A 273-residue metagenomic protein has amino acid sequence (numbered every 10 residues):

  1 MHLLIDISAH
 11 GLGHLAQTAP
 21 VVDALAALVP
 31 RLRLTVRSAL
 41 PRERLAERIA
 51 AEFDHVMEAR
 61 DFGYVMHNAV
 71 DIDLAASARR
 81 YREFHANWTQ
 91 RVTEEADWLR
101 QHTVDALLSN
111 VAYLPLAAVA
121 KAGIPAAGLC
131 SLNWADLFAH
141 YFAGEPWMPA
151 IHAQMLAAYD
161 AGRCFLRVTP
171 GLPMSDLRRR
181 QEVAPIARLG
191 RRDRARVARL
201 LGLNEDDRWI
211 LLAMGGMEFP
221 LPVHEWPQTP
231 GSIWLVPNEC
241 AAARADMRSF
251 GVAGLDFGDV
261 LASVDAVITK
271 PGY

Functional and structural regions predicted by a protein language model:
I7-A19: A short, glycine/small-residue-rich beta-strand->loop->alpha-helix junction that serves as a flexible
A9, P30-A86: Conserved nucleotide-sugar phosphate-binding/catalytic loop shared by glycosyltransferases and other
V21, I186-R188, R192-V267: Donor-nucleotide binding loops and adjacent catalytic segments primarily of GT-B fold Leloir glycosyltransferases
S38-R44, V111-L114, R167-P173, G216-M217 (+1 more regions): Short, polar loop motifs at secondary-structure junctions
E94-L156: Conserved nucleotide-sugar donor-interacting segment of glycosyltransferase catalytic cores, predominantly GT-B
Q101-T103, A161, A262-S263: Alpha-helix C-terminal capping/helix-to-coil transition sites in glycosyltransferase folds
A106-V111, G128, D256-Y273: A donor-sugar binding/catalytic signature common to diverse glycosyltransferases and related nucleotide-sugar
F138-F219, L255: A nucleotide-sugar donor-handling region in carbohydrate enzymes
